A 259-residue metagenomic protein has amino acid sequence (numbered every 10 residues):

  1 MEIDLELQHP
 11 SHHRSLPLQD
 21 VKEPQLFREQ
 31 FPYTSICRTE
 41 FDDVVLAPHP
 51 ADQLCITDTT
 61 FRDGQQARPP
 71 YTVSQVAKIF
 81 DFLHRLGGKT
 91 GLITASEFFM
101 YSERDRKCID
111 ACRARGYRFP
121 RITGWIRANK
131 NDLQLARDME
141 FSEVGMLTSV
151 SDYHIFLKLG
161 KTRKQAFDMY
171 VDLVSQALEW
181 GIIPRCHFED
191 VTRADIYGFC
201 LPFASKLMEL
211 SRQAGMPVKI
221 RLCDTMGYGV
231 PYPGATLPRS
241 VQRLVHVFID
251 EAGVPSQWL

Functional and structural regions predicted by a protein language model:
E2-K130: N-terminal capping/small domains of soluble enzymes
L46-I56, R68-L92, A111, R115 (+1 more regions): Alpha/beta enzyme core
E97, Q257-L259: A short, small-residue-rich loop immediately preceding and capping a beta-strand
